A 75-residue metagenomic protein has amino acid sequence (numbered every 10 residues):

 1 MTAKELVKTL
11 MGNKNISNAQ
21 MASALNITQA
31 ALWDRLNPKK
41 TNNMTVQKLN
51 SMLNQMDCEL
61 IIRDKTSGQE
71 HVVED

Functional and structural regions predicted by a protein language model:
M1-K14: A short, Lys/Arg-rich alpha-helix, primarily the initiator
V7, N18, L49: Generic structural marker for isolated residues within well-ordered, non-membrane alpha-helices of soluble domains
Q20-A22: Short alpha-helical "recognition helix" segments of helix-turn-helix
N26-N42: Recognition helix of helix-turn-helix/homeodomain-like DNA-binding domains that insert into the DNA major groove
L32, M44, V72-D75: Short secondary-structure transition/capping segments
K39-L53: Short, basic-rich loop-to-helix N-cap that marks the start of a DNA-contacting helix
M56: Conserved ATPase active-site switch/coordination loops adjacent to the nucleotide-binding site
I61-D75: Short, charged recognition helix plus adjacent turn of helix-turn-helix-like nucleic-acid-binding domains
